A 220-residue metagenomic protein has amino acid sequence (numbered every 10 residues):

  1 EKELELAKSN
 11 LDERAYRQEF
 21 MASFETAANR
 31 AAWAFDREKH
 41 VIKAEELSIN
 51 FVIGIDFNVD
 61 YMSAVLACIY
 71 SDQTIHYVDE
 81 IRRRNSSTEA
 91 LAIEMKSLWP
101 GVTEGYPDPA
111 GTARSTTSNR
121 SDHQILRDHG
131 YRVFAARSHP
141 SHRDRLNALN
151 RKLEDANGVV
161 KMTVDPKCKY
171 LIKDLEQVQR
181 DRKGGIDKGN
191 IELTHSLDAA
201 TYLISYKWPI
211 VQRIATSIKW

Functional and structural regions predicted by a protein language model:
E1-I55, D60: ATPase catalytic-site recognition across NTP-hydrolyzing enzymes
E1-L6, G185-E192: Short, polar loop/linker segments at the starts of domains and inter-domain junctions
F20, D56, A64, G105 (+2 more regions): A residue-level signal for conserved active-site and pocket-lining positions in enzyme catalytic cores
L47-I49, V59-Y61, L98-G101, G158: Short, well-ordered loop/turn elements at secondary-structure boundaries
M62-C68: Short beta-strand scaffold segments in enzyme catalytic cores
D72-D187, I210-V211, S217-W220: Mg2+-dependent endonuclease catalytic cores in nucleic-acid-processing enzymes, primarily RNase H-like
K188-Q212, T216: Acidic, Mg2+-coordinating catalytic module of metal-dependent nucleases/exonucleases that use a two-metal-ion mechanism
